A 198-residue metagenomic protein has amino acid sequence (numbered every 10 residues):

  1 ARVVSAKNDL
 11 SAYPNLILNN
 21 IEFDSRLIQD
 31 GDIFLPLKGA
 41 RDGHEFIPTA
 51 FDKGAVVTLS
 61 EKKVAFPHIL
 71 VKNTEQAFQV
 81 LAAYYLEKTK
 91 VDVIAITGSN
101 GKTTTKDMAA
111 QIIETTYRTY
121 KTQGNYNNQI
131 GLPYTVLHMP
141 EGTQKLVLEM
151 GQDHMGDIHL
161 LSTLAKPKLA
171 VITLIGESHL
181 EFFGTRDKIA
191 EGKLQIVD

Functional and structural regions predicted by a protein language model:
A1-V80: N-terminal leader/targeting and accessory segments in enzymes
A77-D198: Phosphate-binding loop of NTP-binding sites
